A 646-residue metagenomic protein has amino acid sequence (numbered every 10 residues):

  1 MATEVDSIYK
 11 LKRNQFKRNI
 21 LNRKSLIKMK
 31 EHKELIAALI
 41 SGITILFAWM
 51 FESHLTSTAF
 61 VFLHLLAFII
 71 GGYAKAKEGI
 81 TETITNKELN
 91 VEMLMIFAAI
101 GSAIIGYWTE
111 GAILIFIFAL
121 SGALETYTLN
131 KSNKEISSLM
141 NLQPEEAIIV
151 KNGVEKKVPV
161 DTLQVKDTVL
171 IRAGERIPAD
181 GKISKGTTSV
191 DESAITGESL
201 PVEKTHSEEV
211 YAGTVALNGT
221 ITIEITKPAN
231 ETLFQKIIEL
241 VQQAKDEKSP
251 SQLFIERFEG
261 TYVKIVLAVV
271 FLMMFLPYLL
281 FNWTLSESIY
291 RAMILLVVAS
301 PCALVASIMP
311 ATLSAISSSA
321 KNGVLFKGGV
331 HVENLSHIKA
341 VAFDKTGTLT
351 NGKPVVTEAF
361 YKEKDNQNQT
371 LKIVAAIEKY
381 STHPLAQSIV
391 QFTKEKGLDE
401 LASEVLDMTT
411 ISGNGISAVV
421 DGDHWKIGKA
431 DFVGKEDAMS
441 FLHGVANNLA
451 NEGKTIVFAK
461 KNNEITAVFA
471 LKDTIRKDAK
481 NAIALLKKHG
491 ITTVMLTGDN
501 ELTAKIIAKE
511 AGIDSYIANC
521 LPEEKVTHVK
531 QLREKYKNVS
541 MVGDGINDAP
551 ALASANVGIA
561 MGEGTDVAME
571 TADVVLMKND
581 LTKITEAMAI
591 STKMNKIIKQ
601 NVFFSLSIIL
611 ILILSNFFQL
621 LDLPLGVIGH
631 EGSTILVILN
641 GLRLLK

Functional and structural regions predicted by a protein language model:
A2-K28, L46-F51, E78-E82, D548 (+1 more regions): Membrane-embedded alpha-helical bundles of multi-pass transporters
T3-V5, Y9-L21, L65-P144, T168 (+2 more regions): Actuator/coupling domain of P-type ATPases
S25-I40: N-terminal membrane topogenic signal
V61-K75, E82, A98-I100, I113-Y127 (+5 more regions): Hydrophobic alpha-helical transmembrane segments
S138-I223, K227-P228, V330-V374, L401 (+1 more regions): Conserved cytosolic catalytic loops of P-type ATPases
Y361-L485, H489, S515: P-type ATPase nucleotide-binding
G422, A467-Q600: Conserved ATP-binding TGD loop and adjacent catalytic N/P-domain core of P-type ATPases
